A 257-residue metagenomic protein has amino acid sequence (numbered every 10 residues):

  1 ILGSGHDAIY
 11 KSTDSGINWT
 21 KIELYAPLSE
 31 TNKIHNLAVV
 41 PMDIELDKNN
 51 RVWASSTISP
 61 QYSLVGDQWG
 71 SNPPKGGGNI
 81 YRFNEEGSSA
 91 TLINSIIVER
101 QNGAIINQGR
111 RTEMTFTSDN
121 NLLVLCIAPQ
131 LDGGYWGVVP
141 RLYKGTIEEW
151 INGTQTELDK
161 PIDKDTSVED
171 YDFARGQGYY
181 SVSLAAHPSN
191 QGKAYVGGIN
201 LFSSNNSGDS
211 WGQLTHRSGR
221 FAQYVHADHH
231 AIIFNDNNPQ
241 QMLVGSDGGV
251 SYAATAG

Functional and structural regions predicted by a protein language model:
I1-G257: Extracellular glycan-interacting surfaces
